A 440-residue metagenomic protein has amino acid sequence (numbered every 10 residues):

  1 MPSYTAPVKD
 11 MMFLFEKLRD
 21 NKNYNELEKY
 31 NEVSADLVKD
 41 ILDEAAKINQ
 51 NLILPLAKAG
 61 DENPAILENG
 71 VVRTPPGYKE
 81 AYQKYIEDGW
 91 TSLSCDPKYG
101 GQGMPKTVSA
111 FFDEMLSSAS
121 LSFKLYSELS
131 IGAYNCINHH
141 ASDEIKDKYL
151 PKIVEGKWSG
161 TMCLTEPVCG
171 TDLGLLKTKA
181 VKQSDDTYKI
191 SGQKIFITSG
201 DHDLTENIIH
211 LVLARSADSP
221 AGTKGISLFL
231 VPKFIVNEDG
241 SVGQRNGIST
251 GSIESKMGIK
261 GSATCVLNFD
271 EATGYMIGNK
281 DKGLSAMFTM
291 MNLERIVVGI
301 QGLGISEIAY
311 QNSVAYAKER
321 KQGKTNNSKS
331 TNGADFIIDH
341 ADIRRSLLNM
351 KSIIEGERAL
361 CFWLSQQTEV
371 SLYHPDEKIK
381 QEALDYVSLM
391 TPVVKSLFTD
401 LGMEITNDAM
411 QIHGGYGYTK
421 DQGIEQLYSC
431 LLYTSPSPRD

Functional and structural regions predicted by a protein language model:
M1-L125, E144, K148, E369: Amphipathic, small/basic residue-rich leader segments at the start of a protein or domain
V71-Y78, T161-K182, Q193-G200, L384-D400 (+3 more regions): Flexible, glycine/threonine-enriched loop-and-boundary segments that flank and lead into catalytic domains of large
Y78, Y126-S130, A141-T178, K182 (+3 more regions): Internal maturation/activation junctions in enzymes
T187, S191-R245: A short core secondary-structure module
F196-T198, I235-G251, K256, A263-E294 (+1 more regions): A glycine-rich, basic-preceded beta-loop-alpha segment at the flavin cofactor/substrate interface of flavin-utilizing
R295-P375: Extended amphipathic alpha-helical segments enriched in small hydrophobics
E355-K395, M410-Q411: C-terminal helix-coil-helix/basic helical segment that borders enzyme active sites and/or dimer interfaces and provides
Y433-D440: Conserved small/polar residues in nucleotide/adenosyl-binding loops
